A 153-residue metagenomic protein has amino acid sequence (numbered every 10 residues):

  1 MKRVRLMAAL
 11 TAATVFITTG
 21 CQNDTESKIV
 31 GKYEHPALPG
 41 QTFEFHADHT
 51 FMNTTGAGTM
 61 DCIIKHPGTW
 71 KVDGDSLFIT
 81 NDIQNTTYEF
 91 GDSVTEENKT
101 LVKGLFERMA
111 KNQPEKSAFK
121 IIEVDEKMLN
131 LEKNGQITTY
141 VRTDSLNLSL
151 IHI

Functional and structural regions predicted by a protein language model:
M1-A8: Bacterial N-terminal signal peptides that target proteins for export
T11-A12: Repetitive helical segments and hydrophobic/amphipathic motifs
C21-L150: Lipid interaction determinants
